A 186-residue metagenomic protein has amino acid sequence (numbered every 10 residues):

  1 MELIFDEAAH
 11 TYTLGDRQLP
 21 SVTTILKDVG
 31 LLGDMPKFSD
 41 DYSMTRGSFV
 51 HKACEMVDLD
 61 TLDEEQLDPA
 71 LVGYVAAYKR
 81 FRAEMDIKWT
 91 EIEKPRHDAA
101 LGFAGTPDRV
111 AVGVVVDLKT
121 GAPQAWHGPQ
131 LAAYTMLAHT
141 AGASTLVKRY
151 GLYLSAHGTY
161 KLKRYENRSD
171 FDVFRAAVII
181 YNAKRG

Functional and structural regions predicted by a protein language model:
M1-A104: Metal-dependent nuclease catalytic cores that hydrolyze phosphodiester bonds in DNA/RNA, characterized by
K94-G186: Nucleic-acid nuclease catalytic cores
